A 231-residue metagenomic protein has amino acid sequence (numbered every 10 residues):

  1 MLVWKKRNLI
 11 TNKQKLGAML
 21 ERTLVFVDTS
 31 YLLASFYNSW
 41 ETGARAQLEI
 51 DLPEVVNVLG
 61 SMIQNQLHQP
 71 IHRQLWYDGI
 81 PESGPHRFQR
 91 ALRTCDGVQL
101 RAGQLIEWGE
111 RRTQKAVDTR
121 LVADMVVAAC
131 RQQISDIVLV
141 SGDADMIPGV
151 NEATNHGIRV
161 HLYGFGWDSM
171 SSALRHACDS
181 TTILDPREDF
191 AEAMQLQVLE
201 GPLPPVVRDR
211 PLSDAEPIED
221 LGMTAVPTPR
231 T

Functional and structural regions predicted by a protein language model:
L2-V117, R159: Domain-level signal for Mg2+-assisted phosphodiester chemistry and nucleotide/NA-binding surfaces in nucleic-acid
R93-R230: Nuclease catalytic cores that cleave nucleic-acid phosphodiester bonds, predominantly acidic two-metal-ion
